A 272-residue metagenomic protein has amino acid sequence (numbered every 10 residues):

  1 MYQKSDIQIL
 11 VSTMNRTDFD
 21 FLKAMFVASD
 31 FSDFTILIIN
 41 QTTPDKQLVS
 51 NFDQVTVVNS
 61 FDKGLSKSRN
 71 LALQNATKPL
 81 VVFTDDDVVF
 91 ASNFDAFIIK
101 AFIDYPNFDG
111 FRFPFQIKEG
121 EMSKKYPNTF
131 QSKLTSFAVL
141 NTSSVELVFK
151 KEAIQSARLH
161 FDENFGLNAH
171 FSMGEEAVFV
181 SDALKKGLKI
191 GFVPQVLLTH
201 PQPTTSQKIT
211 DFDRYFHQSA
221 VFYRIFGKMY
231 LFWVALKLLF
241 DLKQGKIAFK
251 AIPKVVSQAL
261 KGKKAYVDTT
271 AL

Functional and structural regions predicted by a protein language model:
M1-T35: N-proximal low-complexity "stem/linker" segments adjacent to membrane-targeting elements
F21-N59: Acidic donor-binding segment of Leloir-type glycosyltransferases
S60-A76: Glycine-rich, basic loop-to-helix element that forms the pyrophosphate-binding segment of sugar-nucleotide handling
V81: Short aromatic/hydrophobic "clamp" motif used to bind/position activated sugar donors
N93-Y126: Conserved donor NDP-sugar-binding/catalytic core segment of glycosyltransferases
F161-E163, G187-T199: Catalytic beta-strand/loop signature of glycosyltransferases that borders the donor
G166-V178: Acidic donor-binding loop at a coil-to-helix junction in glycosyltransferase catalytic cores that engages
T210-L272: Non-catalytic, C-terminal membrane-associated alpha-helical segments of glycosyltransferases
